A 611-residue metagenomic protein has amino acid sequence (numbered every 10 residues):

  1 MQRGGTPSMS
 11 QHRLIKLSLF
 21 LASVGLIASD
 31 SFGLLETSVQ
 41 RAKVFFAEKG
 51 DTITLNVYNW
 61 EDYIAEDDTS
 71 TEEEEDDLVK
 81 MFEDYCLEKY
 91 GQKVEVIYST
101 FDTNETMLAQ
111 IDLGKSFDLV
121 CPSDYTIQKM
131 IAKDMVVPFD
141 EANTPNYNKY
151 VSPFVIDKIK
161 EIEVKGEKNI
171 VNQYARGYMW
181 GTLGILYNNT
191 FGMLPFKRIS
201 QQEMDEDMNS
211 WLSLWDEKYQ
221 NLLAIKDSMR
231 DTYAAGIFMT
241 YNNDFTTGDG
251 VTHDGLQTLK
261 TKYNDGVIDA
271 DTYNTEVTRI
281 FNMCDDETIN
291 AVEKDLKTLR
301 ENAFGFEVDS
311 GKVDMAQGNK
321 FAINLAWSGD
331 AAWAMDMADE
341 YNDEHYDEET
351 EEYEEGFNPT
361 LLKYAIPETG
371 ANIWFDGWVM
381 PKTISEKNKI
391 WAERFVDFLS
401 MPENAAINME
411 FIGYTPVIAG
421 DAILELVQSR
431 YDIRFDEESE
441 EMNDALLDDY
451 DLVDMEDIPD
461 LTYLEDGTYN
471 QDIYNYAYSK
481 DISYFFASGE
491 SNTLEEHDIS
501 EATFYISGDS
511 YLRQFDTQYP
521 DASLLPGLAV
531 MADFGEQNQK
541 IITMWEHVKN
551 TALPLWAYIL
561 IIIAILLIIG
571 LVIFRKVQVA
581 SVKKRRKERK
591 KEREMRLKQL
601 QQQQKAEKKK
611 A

Functional and structural regions predicted by a protein language model:
T37-K129, K133: Early extracytoplasmic/lumenal segment of secretory-pathway proteins
V39-A47, D102, L108, Y125-T182 (+1 more regions): Hinge/lid segment of periplasmic solute-binding proteins
V137-K149, A175-R176, Y341-N372, T383-I384: Short beta-strand->loop
L212-R230: Short loop->beta-strand "edge-of-pocket" segments that line small-molecule binding or catalytic clefts across diverse
I225, T232-G236, D244-K363: Ligand-binding pocket segment of bilobal, Venus flytrap-like solute-binding proteins
W378-S523, K591: Mature extracytoplasmic/periplasmic domains
H547-I565: Juxtamembrane/start-of-transmembrane alpha-helix segments at the extracytoplasmic/lumenal side of membrane anchors
A580-A611: Cytoplasmic C-terminal tails of single-pass
